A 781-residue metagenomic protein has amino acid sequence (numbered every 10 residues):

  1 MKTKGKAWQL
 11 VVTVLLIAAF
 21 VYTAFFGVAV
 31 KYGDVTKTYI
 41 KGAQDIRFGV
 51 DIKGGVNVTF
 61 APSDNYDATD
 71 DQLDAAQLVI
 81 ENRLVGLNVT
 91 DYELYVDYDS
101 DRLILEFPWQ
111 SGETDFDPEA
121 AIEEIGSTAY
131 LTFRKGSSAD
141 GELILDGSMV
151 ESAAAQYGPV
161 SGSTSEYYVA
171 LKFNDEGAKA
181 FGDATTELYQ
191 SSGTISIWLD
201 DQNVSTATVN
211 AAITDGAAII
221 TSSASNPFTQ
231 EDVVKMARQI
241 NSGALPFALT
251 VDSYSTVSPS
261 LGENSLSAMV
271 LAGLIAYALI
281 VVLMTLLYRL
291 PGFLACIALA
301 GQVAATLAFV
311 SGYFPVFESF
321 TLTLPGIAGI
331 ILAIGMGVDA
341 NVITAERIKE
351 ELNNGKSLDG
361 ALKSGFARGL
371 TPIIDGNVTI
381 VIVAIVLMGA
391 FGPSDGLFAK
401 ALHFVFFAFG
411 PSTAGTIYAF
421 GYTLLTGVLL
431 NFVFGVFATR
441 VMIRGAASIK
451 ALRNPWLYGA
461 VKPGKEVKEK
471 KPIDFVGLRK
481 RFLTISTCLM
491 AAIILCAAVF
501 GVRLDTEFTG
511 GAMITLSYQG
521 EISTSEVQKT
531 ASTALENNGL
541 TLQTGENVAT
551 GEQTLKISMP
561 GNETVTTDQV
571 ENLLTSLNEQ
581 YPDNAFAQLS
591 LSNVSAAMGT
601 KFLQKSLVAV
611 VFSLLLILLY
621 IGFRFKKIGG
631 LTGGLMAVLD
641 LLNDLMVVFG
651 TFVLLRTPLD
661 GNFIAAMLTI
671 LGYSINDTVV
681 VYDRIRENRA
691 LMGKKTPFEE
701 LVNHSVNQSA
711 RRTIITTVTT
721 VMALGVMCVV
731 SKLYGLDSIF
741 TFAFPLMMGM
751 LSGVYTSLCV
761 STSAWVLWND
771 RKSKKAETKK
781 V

Functional and structural regions predicted by a protein language model:
M1-V781: A structural signal for conserved, well-ordered secondary-structure elements that form binding/interaction cores
